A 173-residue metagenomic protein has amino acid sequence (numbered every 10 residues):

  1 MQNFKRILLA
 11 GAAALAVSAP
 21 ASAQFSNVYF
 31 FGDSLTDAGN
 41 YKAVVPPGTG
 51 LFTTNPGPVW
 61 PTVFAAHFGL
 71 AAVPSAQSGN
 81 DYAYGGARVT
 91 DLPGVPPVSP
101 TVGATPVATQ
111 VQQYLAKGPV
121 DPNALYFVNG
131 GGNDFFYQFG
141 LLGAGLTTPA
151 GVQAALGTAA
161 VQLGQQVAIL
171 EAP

Functional and structural regions predicted by a protein language model:
Q2-N3, A13, P20-P173: Conserved active-site regions of diverse hydrolases
